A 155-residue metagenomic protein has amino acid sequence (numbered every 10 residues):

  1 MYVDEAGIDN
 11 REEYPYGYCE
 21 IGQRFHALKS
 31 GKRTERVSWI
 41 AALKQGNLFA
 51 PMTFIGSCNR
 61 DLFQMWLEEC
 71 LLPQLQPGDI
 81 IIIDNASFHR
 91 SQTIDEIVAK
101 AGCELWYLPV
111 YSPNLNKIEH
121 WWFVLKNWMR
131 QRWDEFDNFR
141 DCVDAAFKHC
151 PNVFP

Functional and structural regions predicted by a protein language model:
M1-E68: Extended, low-complexity cationic-aromatic segments
Y2-D4, A41, L67, D84 (+4 more regions): Mobile genetic element proteins and their domesticated derivatives, centered on retroelements and DNA transposons
G7, S87-F88: Short, glycine/acidic-enriched loop or turn micro-motifs at the edges of active sites
F25-G31, A101-K117: RNase H-like polynucleotidyl transferase catalytic core
R36, I83-N85, Q92, Y107-W128: RNase H-like two-metal-ion nuclease catalytic core shared by retroviral integrases and related mobile-element nucleases
L62-I80: Short, basic/hydrophobic alpha-helical segments
T93-A101: Catalytic-core regions built around general acid/base machinery
I118-P155: C-terminal anion-handling pockets and recognition modules
